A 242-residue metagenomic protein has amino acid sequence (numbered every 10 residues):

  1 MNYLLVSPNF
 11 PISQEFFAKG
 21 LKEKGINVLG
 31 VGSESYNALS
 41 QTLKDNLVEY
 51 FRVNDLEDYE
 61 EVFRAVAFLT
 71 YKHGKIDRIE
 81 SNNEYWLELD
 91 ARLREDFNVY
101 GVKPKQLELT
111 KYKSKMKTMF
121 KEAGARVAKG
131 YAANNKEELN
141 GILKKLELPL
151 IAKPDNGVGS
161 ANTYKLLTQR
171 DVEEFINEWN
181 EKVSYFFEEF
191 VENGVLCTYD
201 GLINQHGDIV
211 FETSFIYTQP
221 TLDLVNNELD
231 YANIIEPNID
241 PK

Functional and structural regions predicted by a protein language model:
M1-K105, E137: ATP-binding N-terminal substructure of ATP-dependent carboxylate-amine bond-forming enzymes
E15-K22, K117, N140, E173-I176: Short amphipathic alpha-helical segments and helix-helix/interface helices
V28-L29, V127-A128, Y185: Hydrophobic anchor at the start of a short beta-strand that flanks the dinucleotide cofactor-binding loop
A65-L69, G141-I142, F175-E178: CheY-like receiver
L69-I76, K145-L146, N180-K182: Glycine-rich phosphate-binding loop signature in dinucleotide/nucleotide-binding domains
R94-N162, Q169: A conserved helix-loop-beta module that forms one wall/lid of the active-site cleft in ATP-utilizing catalytic domains
F120, L143-K165, E181-G194, Y199-D200 (+1 more regions): ATP-grasp fold ATP-binding core
R170, E189-E192, L196-K242: ATP-dependent carboxylate/phosphate-activation module, predominantly the ATP-grasp catalytic core and closely related
